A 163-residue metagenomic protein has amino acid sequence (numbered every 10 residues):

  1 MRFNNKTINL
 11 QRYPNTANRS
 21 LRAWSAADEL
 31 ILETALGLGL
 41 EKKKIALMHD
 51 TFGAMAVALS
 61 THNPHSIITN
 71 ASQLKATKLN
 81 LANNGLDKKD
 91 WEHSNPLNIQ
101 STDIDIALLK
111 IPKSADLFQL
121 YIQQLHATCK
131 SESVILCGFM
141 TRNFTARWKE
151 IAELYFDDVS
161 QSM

Functional and structural regions predicted by a protein language model:
M1-K43, A54-M55: S-adenosyl-L-methionine
M1-T16, F139-M163: Non-catalytic substrate-recognition/targeting regions of SAM-dependent transferases
T51-N63: Conserved SAM-binding loop of SAM-dependent methyltransferases across substrates and taxa, primarily the Class I
N63-N70, C137: Conserved SAM-binding motif I beta-strand of class I
T77-N80: Conserved SAM-binding loop
H93-I106: A short acidic, Gly/Pro-enriched loop at the edge of an enzyme's catalytic core that lines a small-molecule cofactor
D105-Q119: A short SAM/SAH-binding and catalytic strip from SAM-dependent methyltransferases
F118-V134: A short glycine-rich, Lys/Arg-flanked "PGG" loop and its adjoining helix->strand segment in the class I
